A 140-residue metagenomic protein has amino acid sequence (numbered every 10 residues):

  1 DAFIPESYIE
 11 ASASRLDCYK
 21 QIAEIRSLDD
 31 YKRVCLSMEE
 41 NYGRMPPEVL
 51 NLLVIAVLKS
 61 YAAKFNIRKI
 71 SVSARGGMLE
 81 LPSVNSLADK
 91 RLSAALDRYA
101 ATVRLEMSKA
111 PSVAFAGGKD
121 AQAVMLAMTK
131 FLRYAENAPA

Functional and structural regions predicted by a protein language model:
D1-A140: Accessory helical-bundle/CTD segments and flexible terminal tails appended to RecA-like ATPase motors
